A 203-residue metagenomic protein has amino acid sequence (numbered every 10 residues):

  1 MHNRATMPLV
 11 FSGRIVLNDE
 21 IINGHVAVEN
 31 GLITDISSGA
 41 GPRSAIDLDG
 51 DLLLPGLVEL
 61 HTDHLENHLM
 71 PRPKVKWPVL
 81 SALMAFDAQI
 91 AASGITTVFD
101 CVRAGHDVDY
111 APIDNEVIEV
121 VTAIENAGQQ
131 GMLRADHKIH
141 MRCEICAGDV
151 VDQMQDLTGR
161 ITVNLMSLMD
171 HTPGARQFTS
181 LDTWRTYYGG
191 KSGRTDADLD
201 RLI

Functional and structural regions predicted by a protein language model:
M1-P42: N-terminal metal-binding scaffold of metallo-dependent hydrolase/deaminase domains
M7-P8, R43-A45, T96, N164: Conserved acidic residues
V10-F11, I46, V58: Hydrophobic/aromatic beta-strand patches that form the interior of the parallel beta-sheet core in alpha/beta enzyme
G13, V26, G31, G50 (+4 more regions): Divalent metal-coordination and catalytic microenvironments
A40-L54: Active-site metal-binding motif and surrounding structural segment of the metallo-beta-lactamase
D51-V120: Metal-associated gating/positioning segment near the N- to mid-region
G105-I203: Metal-coordinating catalytic core of metallo-dependent amide/deamination hydrolases
